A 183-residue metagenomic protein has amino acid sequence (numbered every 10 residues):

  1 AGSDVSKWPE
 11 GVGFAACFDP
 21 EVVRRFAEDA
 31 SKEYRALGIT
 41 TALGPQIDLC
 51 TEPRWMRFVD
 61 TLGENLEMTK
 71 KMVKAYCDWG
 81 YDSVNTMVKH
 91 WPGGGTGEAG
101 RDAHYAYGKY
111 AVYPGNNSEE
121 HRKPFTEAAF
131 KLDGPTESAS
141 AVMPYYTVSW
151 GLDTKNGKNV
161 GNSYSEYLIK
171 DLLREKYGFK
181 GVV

Functional and structural regions predicted by a protein language model:
A1-V183: Glycoside hydrolase catalytic-domain context in secreted enzymes
